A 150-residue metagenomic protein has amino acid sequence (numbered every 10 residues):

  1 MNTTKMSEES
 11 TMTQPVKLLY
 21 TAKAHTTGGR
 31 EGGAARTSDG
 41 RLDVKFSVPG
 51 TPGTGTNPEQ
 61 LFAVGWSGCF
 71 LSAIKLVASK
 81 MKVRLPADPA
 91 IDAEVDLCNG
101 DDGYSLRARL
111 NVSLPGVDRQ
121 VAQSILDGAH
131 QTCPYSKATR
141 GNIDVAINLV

Functional and structural regions predicted by a protein language model:
N2-V64, L71-V150: Extended beta-strand/beta-hairpin segments
